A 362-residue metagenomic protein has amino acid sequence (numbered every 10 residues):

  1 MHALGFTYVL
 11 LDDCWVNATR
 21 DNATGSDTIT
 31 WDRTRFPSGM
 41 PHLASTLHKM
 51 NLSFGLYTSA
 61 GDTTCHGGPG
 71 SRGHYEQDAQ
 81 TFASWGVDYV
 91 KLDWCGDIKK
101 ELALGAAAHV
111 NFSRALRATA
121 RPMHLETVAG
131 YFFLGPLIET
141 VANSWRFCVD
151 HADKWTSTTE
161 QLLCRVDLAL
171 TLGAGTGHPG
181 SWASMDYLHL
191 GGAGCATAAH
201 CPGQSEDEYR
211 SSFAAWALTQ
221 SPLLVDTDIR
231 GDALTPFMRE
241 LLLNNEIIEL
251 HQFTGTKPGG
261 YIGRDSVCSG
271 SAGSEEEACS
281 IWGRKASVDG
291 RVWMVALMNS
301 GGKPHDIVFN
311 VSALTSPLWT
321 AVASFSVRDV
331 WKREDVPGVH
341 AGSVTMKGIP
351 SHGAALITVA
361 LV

Functional and structural regions predicted by a protein language model:
M1-L102: Aromatic-lined carbohydrate-binding/catalytic grooves of carbohydrate-active enzymes
L11-C14, Y57-D62, L92-D97, L125-Y131 (+5 more regions): Active-site-proximal beta-strand/loop segments in catalytic clefts of secreted hydrolases
H74-Q77, A107, A118, P122-D228: Glycan-recognition surfaces
R210, W216-T219, L224-D226, A272-L318: Carbohydrate-binding surface patches
A214-S271: Catalytic cores of secreted or luminal carbohydrate-active enzymes
P304-I307, V322, D335-V336: Short acidic/proline- and small/hydrophobic-mixed sequence motifs that coincide with surface turns and coil-to-beta
S312-R333: Solvent-exposed beta-hairpin/edge-strand motifs
G338-V362: C-terminal beta-strand-rich structural cap/linker in extracellular carbohydrate-active enzymes
